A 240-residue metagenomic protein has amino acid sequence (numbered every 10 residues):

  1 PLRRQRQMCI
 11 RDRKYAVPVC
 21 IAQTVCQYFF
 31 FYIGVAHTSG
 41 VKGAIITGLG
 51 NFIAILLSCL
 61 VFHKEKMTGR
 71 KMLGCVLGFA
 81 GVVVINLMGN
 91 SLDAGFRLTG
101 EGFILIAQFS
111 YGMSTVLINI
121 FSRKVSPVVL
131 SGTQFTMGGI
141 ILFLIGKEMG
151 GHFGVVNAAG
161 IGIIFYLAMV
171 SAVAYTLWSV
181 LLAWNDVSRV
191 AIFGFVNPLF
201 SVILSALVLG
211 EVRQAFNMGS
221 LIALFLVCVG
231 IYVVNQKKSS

Functional and structural regions predicted by a protein language model:
P1-I10: Single conserved hydrophobic/aromatic residue that forms the stacking wall/gate of nucleotide- or nucleobase-binding
R11-K14, L87-S110, K147-F165, Q214-F225: Juxtamembrane helix-entry segments on the extracytoplasmic side of multipass membrane proteins
D12-V19, M67-F79, V125-Q134, R189: Cytoplasmic-side transmembrane-helix entry/capping segments in multi-pass membrane proteins
A16-C20, A44, K71, C75 (+5 more regions): Residue-level signature of transmembrane alpha-helical cores of multipass secondary-active transporters and flippases
C20-V25, F29, F52-L56, V83 (+6 more regions): Hydrophobic/small/kink-forming positions within alpha-helical transmembrane segments of polytopic membrane proteins
T24, Y28, G43-L49, I118-G139 (+2 more regions): Helix-helix packing/entry segments at the starts of transmembrane helices
A54-L56, L60-F62, D93-M149, I163-I164 (+2 more regions): Transmembrane alpha-helical segments that form core, pore/gating elements of small-molecule transporters/exporters
L56-L57, R70-G89, L142, F195 (+2 more regions): Hydrophobic transmembrane alpha-helices of multi-pass small-molecule transport proteins
